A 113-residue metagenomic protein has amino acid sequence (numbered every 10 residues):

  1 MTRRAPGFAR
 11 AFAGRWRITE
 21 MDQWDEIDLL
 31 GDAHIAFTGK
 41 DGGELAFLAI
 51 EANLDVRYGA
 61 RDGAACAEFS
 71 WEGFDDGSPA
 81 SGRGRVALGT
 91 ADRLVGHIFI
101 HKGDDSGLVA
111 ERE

Functional and structural regions predicted by a protein language model:
M1-E20, H34, G42, A64-E113: Beta-sheet ligand-binding and adhesion/scaffold domains
P6, W24-A64: N-terminal glycine/threonine-rich, aromatic-flanked beta-hairpin/loop signature
